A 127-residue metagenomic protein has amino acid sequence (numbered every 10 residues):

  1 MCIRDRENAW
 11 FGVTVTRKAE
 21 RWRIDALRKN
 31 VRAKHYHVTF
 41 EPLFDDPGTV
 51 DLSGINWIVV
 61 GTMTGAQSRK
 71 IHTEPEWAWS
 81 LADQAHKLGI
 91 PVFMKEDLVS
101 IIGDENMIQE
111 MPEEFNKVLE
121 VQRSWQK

Functional and structural regions predicted by a protein language model:
M1-R4, K127: Accessible peptide chain termini
I3-K95, V99-S100: Conserved AdoMet/S-adenosylmethionine-binding subsite of the radical SAM
L98-K127: C-terminal accessory extensions appended to soluble enzyme cores
